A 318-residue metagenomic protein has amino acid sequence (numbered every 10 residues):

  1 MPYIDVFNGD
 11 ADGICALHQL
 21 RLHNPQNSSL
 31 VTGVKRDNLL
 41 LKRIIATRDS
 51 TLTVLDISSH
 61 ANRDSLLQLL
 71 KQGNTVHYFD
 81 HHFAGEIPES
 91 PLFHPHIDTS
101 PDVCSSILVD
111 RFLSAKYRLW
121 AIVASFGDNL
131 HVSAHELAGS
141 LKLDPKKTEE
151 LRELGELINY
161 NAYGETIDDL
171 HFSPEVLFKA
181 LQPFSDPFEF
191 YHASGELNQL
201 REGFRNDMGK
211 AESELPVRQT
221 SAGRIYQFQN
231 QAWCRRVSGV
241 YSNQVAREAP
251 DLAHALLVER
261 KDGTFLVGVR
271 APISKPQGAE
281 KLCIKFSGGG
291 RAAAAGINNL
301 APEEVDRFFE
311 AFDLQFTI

Functional and structural regions predicted by a protein language model:
M1-E156, Y226, A232, R236-H254 (+1 more regions): Replace "Mg2+/Mn2+-dependent" with "divalent metal-dependent
S59, A162-P174, H192-N206, R236-S242: Short N-terminal helix-initiation segments at or just after the protein's N-terminus
H96-S100, A180-Q227: Oxyanion-binding "anion nests"
A134, A138-S185: Loop-centered beta-sheet repeat module
